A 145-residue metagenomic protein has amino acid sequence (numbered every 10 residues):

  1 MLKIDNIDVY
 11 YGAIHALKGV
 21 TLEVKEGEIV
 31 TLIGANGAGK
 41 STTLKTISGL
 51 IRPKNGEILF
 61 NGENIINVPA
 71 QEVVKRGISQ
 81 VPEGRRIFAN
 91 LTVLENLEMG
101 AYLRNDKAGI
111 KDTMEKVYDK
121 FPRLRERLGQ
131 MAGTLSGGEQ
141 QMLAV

Functional and structural regions predicted by a protein language model:
L2-I4, L17: Conserved structural motif at the start of ABC-family nucleotide-binding domains
G12, V68, V93-D112, K120-P122: ABC-type ATPase nucleotide-binding domains, specifically the catalytic core motifs of the NBD
A16, V30-T31, Q80: Short beta-strand immediately N-terminal to the Walker A/P-loop
I33-A35: The feature captures the beta-strand-to-loop junction immediately N-terminal to the Walker
S48: Helix-to-loop junction immediately C-terminal to a conserved catalytic motif
G56-E63, R76, G109-M114: Conserved ABC transporter NBD signature motif
M131-L135, E139: Conserved ABC ATPase signature
